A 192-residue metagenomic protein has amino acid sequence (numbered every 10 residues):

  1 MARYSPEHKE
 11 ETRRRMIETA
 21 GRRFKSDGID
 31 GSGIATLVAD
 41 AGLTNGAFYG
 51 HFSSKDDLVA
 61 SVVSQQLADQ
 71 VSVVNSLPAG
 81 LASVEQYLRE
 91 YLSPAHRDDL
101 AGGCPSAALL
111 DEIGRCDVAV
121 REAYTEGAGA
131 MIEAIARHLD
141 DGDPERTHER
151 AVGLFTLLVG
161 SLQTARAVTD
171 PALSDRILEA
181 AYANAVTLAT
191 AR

Functional and structural regions predicted by a protein language model:
M1-E11, R192: N-terminal intrinsically disordered/low-complexity leader segments
R15, T19, R23-D57, S61: Helix-turn-helix
T19-S26, V73-S76, L157-T164: Solvent-exposed, amphipathic alpha-helical segments
S61, S72-G103, A151-L154: Hydrophobic alpha-helical connector segments
S64-Q70: Short, basic, alpha-helical segments at the C-terminal edge of helix-turn-helix-like DNA-binding modules
Q86-Y87, D98-T125: Amphipathic alpha-helical segments used for helix-helix packing
V118-E126, L139-R192: Hydrophobic/aromatic-rich alpha-helical bundle segments in the mid-to-C-terminal region
A128-H138: Active-site oxyanion/phosphate-handling segment shared across diverse enzymes
